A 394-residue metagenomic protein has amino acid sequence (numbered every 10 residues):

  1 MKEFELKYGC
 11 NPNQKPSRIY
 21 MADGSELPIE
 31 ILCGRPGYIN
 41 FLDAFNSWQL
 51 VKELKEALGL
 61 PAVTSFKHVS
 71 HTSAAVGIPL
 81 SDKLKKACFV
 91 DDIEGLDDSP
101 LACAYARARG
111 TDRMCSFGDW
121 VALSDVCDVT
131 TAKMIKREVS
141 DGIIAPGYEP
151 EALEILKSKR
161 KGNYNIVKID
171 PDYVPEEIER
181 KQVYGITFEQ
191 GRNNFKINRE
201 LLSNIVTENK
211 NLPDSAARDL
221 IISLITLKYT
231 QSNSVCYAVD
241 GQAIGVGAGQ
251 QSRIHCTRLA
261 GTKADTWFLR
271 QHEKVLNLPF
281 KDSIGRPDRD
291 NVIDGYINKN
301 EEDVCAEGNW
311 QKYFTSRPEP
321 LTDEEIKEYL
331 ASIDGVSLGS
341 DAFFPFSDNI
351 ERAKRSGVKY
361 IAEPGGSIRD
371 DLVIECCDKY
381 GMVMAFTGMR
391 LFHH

Functional and structural regions predicted by a protein language model:
M1-L201, A216-S234: Active-site loops and adjacent core secondary-structure elements that bind or stabilize anionic groups
D23-R35, T111-F117, G191-K210, P287-N309 (+2 more regions): Gly-rich Lys/Arg/Thr-decorated short loops/hinges at beta-loop-alpha junctions or inter-strand turns that position
P36, N40, A216, G249 (+2 more regions): Alpha-helix N-cap/helix-initiation motif
E53, Y229, T266-R270, R355 (+1 more regions): Conserved helix-loop functional segments at active or binding sites
A57-S65, I166-I169, S232-V239, L269-F280 (+1 more regions): Flexible, glycine/charged-enriched surface loops at secondary-structure junctions
S70, C127, V239-D240, F344 (+1 more regions): Active-site-proximal loop/turn and secondary-structure-junction residues that shape catalytic pockets, frequently
T72-M114, I244-F346: Glycine- and Gly-Pro-enriched alpha-helical subdomains that act as flexible, kink-prone "lid/hinge" or packing modules
D119, L123-S124, R137-V167, D172-V174 (+5 more regions): C-terminal binding/interaction regions
